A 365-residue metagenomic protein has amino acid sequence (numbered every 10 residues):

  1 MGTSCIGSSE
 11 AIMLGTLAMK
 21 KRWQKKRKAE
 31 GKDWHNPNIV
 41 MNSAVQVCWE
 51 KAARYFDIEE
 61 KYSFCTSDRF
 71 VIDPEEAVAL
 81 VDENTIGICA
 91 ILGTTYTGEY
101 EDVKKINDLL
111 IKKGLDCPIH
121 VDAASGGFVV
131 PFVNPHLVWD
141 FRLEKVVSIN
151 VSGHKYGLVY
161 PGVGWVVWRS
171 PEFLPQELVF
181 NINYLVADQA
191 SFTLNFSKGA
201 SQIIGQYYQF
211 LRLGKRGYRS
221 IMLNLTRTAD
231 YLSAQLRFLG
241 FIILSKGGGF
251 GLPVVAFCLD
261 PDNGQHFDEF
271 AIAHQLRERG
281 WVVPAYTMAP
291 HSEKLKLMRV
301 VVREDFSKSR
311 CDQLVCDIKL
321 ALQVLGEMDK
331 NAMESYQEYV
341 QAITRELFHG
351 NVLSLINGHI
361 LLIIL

Functional and structural regions predicted by a protein language model:
M1-K32, V47-K51: Conserved beta-loop-alpha segment that forms the PLP phosphate-binding cup at the N-terminus of a helix
I6-S9, K32-D108, P135-V138, E144: PLP-dependent aminotransferase-class I/II
G15-L17, E50-Y55, E99-D102, V129-N134 (+2 more regions): Short acidic, glycine/serine/threonine-rich loops at helix termini
L17, L213-L365: Non-catalytic terminal extensions of PLP-dependent enzymes
R22-W34, F56-K61, R69, E83-N84 (+7 more regions): Secondary-structure transition/capping motifs at alpha-helix termini and the adjoining loop/turn into the next element
E99-N134: Catalytic PLP-binding core of fold-type I/II PLP enzymes
H120, F128-P253, F257-N263: Active-site C-terminal subdomain of aminotransferase-like
